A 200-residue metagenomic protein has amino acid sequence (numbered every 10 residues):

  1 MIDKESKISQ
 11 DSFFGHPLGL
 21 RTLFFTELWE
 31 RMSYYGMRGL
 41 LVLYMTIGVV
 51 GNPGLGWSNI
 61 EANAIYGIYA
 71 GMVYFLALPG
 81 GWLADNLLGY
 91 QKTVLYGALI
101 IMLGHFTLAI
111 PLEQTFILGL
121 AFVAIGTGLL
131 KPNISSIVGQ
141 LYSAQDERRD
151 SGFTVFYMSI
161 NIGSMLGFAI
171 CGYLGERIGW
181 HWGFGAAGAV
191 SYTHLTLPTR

Functional and structural regions predicted by a protein language model:
L40-E61: Short amphipathic helix-loop junctions that connect adjacent transmembrane helices in Major Facilitator Superfamily/SLC
G67-W82: Central cavity-lining transmembrane alpha-helices of secondary-active solute carriers, predominantly the Major
L78-A98: Conserved MFS/SLC helix-loop-helix module at the cytosolic interface between two early adjacent transmembrane helices
L99-E113: C-terminal ends and interior cores of transmembrane alpha-helices in multi-pass membrane transporters/permeases
T115-L130: Hydrophobic core of transmembrane alpha-helices in multi-pass small-molecule transporters, especially MFS/SLC-type
L130-S143: Intracellular juxtamembrane helix-capping segments at the cytosolic ends of symmetry-related transmembrane helices
S151-F168, G175: Glycine-rich segments within core transmembrane alpha-helices of 12-TM secondary carriers
T193-T199: Conserved small/polar residues in nucleotide/adenosyl-binding loops
